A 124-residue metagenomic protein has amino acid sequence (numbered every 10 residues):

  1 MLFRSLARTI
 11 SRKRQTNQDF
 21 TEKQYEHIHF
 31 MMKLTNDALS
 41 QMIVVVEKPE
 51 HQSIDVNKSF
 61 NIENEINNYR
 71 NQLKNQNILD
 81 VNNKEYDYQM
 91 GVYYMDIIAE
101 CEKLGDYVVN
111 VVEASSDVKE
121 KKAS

Functional and structural regions predicted by a protein language model:
M1-S124: Cytosolic, long alpha-helical scaffolding segments
